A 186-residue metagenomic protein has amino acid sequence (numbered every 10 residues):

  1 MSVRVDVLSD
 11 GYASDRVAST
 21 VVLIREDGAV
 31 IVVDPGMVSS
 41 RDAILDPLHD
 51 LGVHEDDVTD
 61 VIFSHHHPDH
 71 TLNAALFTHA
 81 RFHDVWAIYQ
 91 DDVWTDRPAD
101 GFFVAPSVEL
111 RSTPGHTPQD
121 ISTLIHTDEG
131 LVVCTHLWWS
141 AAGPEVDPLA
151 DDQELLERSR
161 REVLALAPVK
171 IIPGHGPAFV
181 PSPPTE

Functional and structural regions predicted by a protein language model:
M1-G28, R161-A167, V180-E186: Zn-dependent metallo-beta-lactamase
D6-L8, I62, H83, R111 (+2 more regions): Hydrophobic/aromatic beta-strand patches that form the interior of the parallel beta-sheet core in alpha/beta enzyme
V7-L8, V21-R25, I31, P98-T127 (+1 more regions): Core dinuclear metal-dependent hydrolase active-site scaffold
Y12-V17, P35-P106: Active-site HxH/HxHxD metal-binding segment of metal-dependent hydrolases
V30-I31, D57-D60, A167-V169: Short active-site oxyanion
V33, S64, H83-D84, G115 (+2 more regions): Active-site flanking residues adjacent to catalytic metal/cofactor-binding acidic residues
V38-S39, S112, P118-E186: Metallo-beta-lactamase
